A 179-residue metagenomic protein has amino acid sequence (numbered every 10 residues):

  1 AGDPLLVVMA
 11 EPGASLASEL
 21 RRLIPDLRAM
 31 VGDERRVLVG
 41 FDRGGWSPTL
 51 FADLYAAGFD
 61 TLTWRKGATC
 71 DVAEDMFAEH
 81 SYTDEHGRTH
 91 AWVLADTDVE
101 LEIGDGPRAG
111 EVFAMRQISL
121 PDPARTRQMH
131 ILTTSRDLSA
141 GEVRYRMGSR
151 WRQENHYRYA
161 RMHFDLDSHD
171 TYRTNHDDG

Functional and structural regions predicted by a protein language model:
A1-G32, Q128-M129: Electropositive, glycine- and tryptophan-enriched low-complexity nucleic-acid-binding patches
G2, R36-G45, T61, I131 (+2 more regions): Short, conserved catalytic/metal-binding motifs centered on acidic residues
V7-G13, A52, A56-H156: An anionic, glycine-rich sequence signature occurring as long contiguous blocks
I24, P48-Y55: Short amphipathic alpha-helical segments and helix-helix/interface helices
D33, R152-Y157, L166-R173: Intrinsically disordered or highly flexible coil/loop and linker segments, enriched in small and charged/polar residues
V39-T49, G67-C70: Acidic, metal-coordinating catalytic cores used for nucleic-acid/nucleotide bond scission and strand-transfer chemistry
T133, G141-M147, D167-G179: Short, solvent-exposed helix-loop connector elements
